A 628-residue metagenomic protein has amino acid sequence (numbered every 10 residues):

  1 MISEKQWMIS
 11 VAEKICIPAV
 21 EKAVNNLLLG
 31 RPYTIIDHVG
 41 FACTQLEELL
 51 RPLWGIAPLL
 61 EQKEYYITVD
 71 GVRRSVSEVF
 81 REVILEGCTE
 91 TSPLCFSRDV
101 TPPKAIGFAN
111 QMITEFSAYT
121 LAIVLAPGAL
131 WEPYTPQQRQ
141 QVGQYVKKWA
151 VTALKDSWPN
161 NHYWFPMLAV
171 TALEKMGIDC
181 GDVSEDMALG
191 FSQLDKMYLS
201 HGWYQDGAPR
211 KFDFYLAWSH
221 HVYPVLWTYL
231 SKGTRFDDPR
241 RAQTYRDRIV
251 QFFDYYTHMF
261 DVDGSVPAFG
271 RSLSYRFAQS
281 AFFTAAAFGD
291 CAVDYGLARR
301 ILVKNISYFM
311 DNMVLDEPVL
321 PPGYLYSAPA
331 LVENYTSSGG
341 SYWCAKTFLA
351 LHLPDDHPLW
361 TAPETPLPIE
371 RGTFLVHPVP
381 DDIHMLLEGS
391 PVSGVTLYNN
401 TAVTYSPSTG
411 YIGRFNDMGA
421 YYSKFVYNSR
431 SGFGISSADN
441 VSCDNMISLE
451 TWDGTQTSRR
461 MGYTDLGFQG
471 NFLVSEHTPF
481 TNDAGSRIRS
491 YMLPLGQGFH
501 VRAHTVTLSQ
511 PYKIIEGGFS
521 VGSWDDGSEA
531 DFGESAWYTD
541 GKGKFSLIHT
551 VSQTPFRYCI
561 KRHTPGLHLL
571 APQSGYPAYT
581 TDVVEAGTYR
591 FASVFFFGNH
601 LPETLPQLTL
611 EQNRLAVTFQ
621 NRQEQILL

Functional and structural regions predicted by a protein language model:
M1-E47, E78-V83: Low-complexity, Ser/Thr/Pro/Gly-enriched N-terminal "stalk/linker" regions
Y33-T34, A150, Y324-Y326: Glycine/charged-rich beta-loop-alpha catalytic/anionic-binding loops adjacent to active sites
I35-G40, D99-I106, P577: Short alpha-helical segments and helix-capping/turn motifs at coil-helix boundaries
Q45-E47, D381, Q497-F499: Short, surface-exposed loop/turn motifs at beta-strand boundaries within globular domains
Q45-E48, L53-K63, V69, R73-A285: Aromatic-lined, polymer-binding surfaces characteristic of secreted/periplasmic polysaccharide-degrading enzymes
G87-P103, D261-A268, L273-P407: Carbohydrate-active enzyme catalytic cores, enriched for enzymes that act on polyanionic acidic polysaccharides
I369, T373-G462: Low-complexity, glycine/alanine/valine/leucine- and proline-rich hydrophobic stretches
V426, G434-L628: Extended repeat-based interaction scaffolds and adjacent low-complexity, acidic/S/T/P-biased segments that form broad
